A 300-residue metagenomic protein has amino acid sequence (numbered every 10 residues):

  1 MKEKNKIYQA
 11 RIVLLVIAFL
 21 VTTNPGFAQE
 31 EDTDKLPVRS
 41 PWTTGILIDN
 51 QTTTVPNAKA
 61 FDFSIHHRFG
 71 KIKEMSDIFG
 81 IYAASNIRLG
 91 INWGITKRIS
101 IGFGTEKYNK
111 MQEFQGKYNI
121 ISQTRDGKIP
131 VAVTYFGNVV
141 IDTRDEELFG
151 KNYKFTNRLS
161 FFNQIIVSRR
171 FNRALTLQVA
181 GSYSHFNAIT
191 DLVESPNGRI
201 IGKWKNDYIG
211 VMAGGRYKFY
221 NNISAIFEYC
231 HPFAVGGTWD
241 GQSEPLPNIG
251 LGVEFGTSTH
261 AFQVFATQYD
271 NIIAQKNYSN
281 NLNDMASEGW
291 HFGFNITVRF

Functional and structural regions predicted by a protein language model:
K2-V13: Bacterial N-terminal signal peptides that target proteins for export
R11, R158, N206-D207: Short hydrophobic/aromatic segments of transmembrane alpha-helices and their interfaces
V13-T23: Bacterial N-terminal signal peptides
N24-A28: Sec/Tat signal peptide C-region and signal peptidase I cleavage site
Q29-N152, L159-N163, S168-V179, Y183-S184 (+3 more regions): Transmembrane beta-barrel domains of Gram-negative outer membranes and organellar outer membranes
V179-F233: A mid-sequence, solvent-exposed acidic-amphipathic segment
